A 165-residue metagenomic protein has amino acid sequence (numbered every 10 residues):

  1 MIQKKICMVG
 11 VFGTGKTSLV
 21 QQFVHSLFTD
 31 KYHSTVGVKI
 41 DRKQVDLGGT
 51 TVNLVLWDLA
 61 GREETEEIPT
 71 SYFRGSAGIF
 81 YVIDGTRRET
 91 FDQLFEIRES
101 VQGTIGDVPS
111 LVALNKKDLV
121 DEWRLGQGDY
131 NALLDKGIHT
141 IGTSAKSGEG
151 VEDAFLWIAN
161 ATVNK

Functional and structural regions predicted by a protein language model:
M1-K165: TRAFAC-class small GTPase G-domain
